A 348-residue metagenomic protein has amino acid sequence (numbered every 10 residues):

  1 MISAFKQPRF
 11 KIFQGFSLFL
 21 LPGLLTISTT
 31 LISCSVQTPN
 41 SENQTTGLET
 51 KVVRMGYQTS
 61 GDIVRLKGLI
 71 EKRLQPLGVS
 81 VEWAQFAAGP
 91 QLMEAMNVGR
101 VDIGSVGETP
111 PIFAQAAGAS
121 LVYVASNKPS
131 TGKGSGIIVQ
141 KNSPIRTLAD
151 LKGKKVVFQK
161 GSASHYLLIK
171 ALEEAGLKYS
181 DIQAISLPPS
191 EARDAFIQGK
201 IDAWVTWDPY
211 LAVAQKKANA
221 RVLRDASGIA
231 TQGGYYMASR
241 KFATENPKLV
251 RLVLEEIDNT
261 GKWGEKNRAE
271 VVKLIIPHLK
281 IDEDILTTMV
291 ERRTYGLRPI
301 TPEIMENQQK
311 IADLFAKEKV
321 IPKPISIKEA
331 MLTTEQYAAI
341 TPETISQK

Functional and structural regions predicted by a protein language model:
M1-K51, E343-K348: Short, low-complexity disordered leader/linker segments with a strong preference for bacterial N-terminal type II
Q44-A175, Q183-S186, D202-V205, A230: Short, glycine-/small- and polar/acidic-enriched structural segments that line small-molecule recognition paths
G61, T131-I137, A220-R221, Q232-Y236 (+2 more regions): Small-molecule pocket liners
K67, E71, M93, N97 (+14 more regions): Extracytoplasmic/secreted envelope proteins and their assembly/folding machinery, especially bacterial periplasmic
L74, R100, S105, Q115 (+9 more regions): Sec/Tat-exported extracytoplasmic proteins
T109, D181-I185, S190-P277: Pocket-lining segment of extracytoplasmic ligand-binding domains
E245-P322: Secondary-structure end/capping motifs
D313-K348: Conserved C-terminal helix/tail region of periplasmic/extracytoplasmic solute-binding proteins
